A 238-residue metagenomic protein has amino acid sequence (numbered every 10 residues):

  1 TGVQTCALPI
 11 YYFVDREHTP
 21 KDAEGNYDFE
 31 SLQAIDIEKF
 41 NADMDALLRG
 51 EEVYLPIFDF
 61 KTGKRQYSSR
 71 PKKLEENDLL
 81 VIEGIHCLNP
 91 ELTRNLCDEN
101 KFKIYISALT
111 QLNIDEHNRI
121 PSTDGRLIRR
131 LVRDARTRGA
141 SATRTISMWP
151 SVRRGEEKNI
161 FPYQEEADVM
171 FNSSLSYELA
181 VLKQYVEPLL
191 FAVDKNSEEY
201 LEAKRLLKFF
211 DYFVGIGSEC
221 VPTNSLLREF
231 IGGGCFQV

Functional and structural regions predicted by a protein language model:
T1-L8: Short, small-residue-biased leader/transition segments that mark boundaries at the very start of proteins
T5, L79, K103: Hydrophobic "anchor" residues on beta-strands that sit immediately upstream of conserved functional sites
P9, F40, V81-G84, A167: Conserved RecA-like P-loop NTPase ATPase core
Y11-G63, L79: Conserved nucleotide-sensing/catalytic segment adjacent to the nucleotide-binding pocket in NTP-handling enzymes
R16-P20, S69, T93, E116-N118: Short acidic, glycine/serine/threonine-rich loops at helix termini
G50-L92: Phosphate-binding/switch loop-helix module in NTP-utilizing enzymes
C87-V238: Conserved NTP phosphate-binding and transfer environment spanning the P-loop NTPase/kinase superfamily
